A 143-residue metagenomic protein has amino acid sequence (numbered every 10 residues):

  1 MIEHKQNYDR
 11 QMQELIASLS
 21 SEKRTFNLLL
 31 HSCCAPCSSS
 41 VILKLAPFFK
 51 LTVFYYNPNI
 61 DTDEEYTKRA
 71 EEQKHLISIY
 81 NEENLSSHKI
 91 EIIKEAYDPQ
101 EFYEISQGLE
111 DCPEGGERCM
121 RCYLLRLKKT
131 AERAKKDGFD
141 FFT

Functional and structural regions predicted by a protein language model:
H4-T143: ATP-dependent adenylation/nucleotidyltransferase module used to activate substrates
